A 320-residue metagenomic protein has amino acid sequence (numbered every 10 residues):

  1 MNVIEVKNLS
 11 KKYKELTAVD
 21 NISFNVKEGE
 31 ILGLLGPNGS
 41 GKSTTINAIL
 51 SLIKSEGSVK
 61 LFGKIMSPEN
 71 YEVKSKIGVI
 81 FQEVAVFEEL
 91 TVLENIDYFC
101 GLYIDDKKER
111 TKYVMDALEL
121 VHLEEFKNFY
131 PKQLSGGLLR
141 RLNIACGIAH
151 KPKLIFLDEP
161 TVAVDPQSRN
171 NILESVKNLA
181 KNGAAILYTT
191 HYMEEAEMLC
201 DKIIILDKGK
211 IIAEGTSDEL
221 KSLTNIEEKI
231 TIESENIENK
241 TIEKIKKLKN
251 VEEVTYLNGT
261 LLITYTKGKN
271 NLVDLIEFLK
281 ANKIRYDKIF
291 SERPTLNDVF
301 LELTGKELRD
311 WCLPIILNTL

Functional and structural regions predicted by a protein language model:
P37-G41: Walker A (P-loop) phosphate-binding loop of ABC-type ATPase nucleotide-binding domains
G57-P68, V73: Conserved ABC transporter NBD signature motif
E89, Y130-G137: Conserved ABC ATPase signature
D97, G101, K108-F126: Conserved ABC ATPase "signature" region
I155-E159: Catalytic Walker B motif of ABC-type/P-loop ATPase nucleotide-binding domains
L173-T266: ABC transporter nucleotide-binding domain
